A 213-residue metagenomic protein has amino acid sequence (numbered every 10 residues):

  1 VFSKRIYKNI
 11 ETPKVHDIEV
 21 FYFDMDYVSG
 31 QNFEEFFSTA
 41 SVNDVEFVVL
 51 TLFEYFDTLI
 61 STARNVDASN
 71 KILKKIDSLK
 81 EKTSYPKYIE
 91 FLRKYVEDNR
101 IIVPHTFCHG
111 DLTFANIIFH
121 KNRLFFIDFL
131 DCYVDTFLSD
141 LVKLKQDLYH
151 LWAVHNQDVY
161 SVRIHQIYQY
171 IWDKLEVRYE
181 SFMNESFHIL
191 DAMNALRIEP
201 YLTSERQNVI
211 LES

Functional and structural regions predicted by a protein language model:
F2-N9, V28-L73, Y85-R100, H105-C108: Conserved kinase catalytic-core helix
P13-Y22: Short beta-strand micro-motifs within the conserved protein kinase catalytic domain, predominantly in the N-lobe
F21-V42, I189-L211: A glycine-centered beta->alpha junction motif in the catalytic cores of kinase/phosphotransferase enzymes
Q31-N32, Y133, W152: Feature marks short, surface-exposed loop/turn motifs that line or immediately flank catalytic pockets and channel
V66-N70, M183-M193: Acidic carboxylate-rich catalytic motifs and surrounding loops in phosphoryl-/glycosyl-chemistry enzymes
K80-T106, Q166-N184: Alpha-helix-centered segments that form part of catalytic cores
R93-S139: Active-site acidic catalytic loop and adjacent metal/ATP-binding pocket of ATP-dependent phosphoryl transfer enzymes
S139-Y179, A192-N208: Active-site activation/catalytic loop segments of kinase-like enzymes and analogous catalytic loops in related
